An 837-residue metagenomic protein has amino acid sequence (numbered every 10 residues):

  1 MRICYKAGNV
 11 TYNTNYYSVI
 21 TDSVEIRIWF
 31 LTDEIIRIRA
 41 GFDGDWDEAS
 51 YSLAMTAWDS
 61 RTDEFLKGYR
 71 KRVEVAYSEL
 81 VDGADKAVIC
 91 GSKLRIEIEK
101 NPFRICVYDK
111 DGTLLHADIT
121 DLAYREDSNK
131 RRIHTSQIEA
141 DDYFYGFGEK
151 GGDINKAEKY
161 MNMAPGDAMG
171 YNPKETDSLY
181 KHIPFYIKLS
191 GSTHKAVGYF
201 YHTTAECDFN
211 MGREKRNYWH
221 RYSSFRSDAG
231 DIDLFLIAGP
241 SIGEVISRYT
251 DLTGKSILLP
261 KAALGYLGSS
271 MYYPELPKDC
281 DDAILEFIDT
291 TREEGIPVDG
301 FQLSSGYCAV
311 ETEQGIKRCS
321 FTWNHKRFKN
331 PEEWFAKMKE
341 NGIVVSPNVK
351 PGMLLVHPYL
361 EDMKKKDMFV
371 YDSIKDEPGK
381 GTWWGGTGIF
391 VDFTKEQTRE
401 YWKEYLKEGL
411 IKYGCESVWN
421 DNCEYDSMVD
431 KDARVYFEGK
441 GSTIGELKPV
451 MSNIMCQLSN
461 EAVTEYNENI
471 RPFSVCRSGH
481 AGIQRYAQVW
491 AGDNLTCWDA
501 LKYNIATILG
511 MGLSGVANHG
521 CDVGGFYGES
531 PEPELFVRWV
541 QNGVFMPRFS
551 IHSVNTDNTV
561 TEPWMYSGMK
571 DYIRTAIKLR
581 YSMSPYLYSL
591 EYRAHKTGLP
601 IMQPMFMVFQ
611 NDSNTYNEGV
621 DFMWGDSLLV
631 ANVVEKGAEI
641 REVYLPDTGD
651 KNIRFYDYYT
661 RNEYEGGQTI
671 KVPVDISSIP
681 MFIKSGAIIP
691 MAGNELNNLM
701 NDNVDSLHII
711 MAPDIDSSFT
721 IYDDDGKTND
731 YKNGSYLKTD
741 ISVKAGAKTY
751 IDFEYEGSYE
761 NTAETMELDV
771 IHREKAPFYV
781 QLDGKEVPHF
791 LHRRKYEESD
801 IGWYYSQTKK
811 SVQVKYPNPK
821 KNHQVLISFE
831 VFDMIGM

Functional and structural regions predicted by a protein language model:
M1, T113-S677: Catalytic-domain carbohydrate-binding cleft regions of carbohydrate-active enzymes
M1-S256, K261, L267-M271, K278-I284 (+7 more regions): N-terminal accessory segment at the very beginning of proteins
A49-D63, W323, F622, D675 (+1 more regions): Aromatic-residue hotspot detector
K366-D367, S373-I374, K684, T808-V812: Short alpha-helix boundary/capping motifs
K578-T597, Y658-K738: Catalytic cores of secreted or luminal carbohydrate-active enzymes
